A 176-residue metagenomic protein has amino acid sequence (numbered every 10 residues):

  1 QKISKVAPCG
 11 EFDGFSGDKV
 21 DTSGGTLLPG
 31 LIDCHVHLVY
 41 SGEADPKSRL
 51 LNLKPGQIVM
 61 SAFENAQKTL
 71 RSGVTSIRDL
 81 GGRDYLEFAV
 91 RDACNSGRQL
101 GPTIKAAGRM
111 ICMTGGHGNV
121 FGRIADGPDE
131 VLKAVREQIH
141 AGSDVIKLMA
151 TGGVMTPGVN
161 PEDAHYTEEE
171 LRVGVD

Functional and structural regions predicted by a protein language model:
Q1, G24, I32-H35, G73 (+3 more regions): Divalent metal-coordination and catalytic microenvironments
Q1-L28: Histidine-rich, glycine-flanked metal-binding segment
S16-T26, E87-R98, P128-D144: Short amphipathic alpha-helices and their capping/turn segments at secondary-structure boundaries
G25-S96, E169, V173: Metal-associated gating/positioning segment near the N- to mid-region
P29-K47, P102-R123, T151: N-terminal small/glycine-rich loop or linker at the start of catalytic domains across soluble metabolic enzymes
K47-M60, G116-A134, N160: Active-site mouth loops of central-metabolism enzymes
S61-E87, G101-C112, S143-T156: Divalent metal-dependent hydrolysis catalytic cores, especially in the metallo-beta-lactamase
A89, D129-D176: Histidine/acidic residue-rich metal-binding segments in metalloenzymes
